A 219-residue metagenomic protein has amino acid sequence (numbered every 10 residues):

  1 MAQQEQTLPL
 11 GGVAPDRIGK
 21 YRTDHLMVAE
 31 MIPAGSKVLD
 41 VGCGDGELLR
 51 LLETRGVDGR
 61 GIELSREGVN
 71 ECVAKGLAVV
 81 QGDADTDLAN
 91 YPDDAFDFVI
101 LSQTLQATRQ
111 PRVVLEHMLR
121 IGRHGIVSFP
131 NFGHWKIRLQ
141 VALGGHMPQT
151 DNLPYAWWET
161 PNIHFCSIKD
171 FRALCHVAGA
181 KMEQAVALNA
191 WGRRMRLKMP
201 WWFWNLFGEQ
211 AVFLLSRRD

Functional and structural regions predicted by a protein language model:
T7-K20: Class I SAM-dependent methyltransferase Rossmann-like catalytic core, especially the SAM/SAH-binding loop
G19-G35: Conserved alpha-helix/loop element of class I SAM-dependent methyltransferases that forms part of the SAM/SAH-binding
G42-G44: Class I SAM-dependent methyltransferase "Motif I" SAM/SAH-binding loop
E47-D87: Class I SAM-dependent methyltransferase SAM/SAH-binding core
D87-D93: Short conserved loop adjoining the S-adenosyl-L-methionine
F98-R109: A short SAM/SAH-binding and catalytic strip from SAM-dependent methyltransferases
R112-H117, H124-D219: S-adenosyl-L-methionine-dependent methyltransferase catalytic module, highlighting the catalytic core
